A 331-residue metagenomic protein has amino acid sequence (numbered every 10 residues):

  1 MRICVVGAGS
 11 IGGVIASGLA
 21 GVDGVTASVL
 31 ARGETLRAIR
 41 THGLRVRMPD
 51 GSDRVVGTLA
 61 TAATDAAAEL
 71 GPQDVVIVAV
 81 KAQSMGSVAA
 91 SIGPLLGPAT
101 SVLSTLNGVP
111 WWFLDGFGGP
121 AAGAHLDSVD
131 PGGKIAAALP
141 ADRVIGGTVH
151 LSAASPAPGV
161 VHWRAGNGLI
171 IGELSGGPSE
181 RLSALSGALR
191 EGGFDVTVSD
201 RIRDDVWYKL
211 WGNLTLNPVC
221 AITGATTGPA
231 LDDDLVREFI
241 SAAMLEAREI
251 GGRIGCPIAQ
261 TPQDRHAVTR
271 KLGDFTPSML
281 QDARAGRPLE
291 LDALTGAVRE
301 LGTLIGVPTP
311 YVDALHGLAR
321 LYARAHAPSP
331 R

Functional and structural regions predicted by a protein language model:
M1, D74, N167: Nucleotide donor/acceptor-binding cores
M1-D50: NAD(P)+-binding Rossmann beta1-loop-alpha1 motif at the extreme N-terminus of oxidoreductases
A38, L95, A136-K209, T223-A259: Internal alpha-helical scaffold of NAD(P)-dependent oxidoreductase catalytic cores
R54-L59, A63-P156: Rossmann-like NAD(P)(H) cofactor-binding subdomain of soluble oxidoreductases
L96, V109-A122, V161-E173, G224-P229 (+1 more regions): Helix-loop-beta segment of a Rossmann-like dinucleotide-binding subdomain
P229, E238-R331: NAD(P)-dependent Rossmann-like dehydrogenase/reductase catalytic/cofactor-binding core
